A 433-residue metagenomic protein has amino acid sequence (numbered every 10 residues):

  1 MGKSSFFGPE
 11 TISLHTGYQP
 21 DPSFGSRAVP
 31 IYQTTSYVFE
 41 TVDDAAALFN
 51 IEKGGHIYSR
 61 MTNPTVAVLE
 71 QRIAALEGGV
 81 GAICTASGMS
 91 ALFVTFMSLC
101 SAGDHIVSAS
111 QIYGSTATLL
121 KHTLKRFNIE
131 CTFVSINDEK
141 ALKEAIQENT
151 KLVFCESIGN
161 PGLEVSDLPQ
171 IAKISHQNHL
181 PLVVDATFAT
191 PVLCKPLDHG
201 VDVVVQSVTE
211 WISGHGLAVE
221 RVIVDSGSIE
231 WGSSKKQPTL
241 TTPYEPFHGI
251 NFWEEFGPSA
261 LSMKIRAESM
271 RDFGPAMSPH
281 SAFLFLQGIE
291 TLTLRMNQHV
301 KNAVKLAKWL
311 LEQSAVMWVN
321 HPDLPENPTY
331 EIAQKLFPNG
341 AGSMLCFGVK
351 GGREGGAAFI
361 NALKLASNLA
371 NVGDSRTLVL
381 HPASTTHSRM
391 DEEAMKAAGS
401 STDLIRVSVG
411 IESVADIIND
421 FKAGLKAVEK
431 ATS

Functional and structural regions predicted by a protein language model:
M1-E10, L311, K430-S433: Basic/polar N-terminal segments that are highly enriched at the extreme N-terminus, encompassing both cleavable
G2-K3, S13-P22, A82-E312: Conserved PLP-enzyme active-site core in the AAT-like
G2-N63, Q71-R72: N-terminal "arm"/small-domain region of PLP-dependent enzymes with the aminotransferase-like
T41-F93, S115-H122: Conserved N-terminal alpha-helix of the aminotransferase class I/II PLP-enzyme fold
K121, E130, E148, R295 (+2 more regions): PLP-dependent enzyme catalytic core of the Aspartate aminotransferase-like
V224, C346-G348, S408-G410: Short hydrophobic/aromatic beta-strand micro-patches that form the beta-sheet surface supporting nucleotide- or nucleic
F273-A276, H280-A282, Q287, T291 (+3 more regions): Conserved small-domain helix->loop->beta segment predominantly found in fold-type I
